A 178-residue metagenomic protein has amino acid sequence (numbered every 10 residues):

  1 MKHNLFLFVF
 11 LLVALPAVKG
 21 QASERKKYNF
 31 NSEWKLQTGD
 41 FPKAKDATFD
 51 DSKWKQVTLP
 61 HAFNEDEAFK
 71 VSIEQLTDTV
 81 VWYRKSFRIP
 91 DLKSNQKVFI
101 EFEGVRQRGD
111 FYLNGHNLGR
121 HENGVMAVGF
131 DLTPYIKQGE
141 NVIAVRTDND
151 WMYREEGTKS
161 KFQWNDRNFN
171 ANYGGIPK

Functional and structural regions predicted by a protein language model:
M1-E24: Bacterial Sec-dependent N-terminal signal peptides
Q21-V71, R88, V142-R146, D150-R154 (+1 more regions): Accessory carbohydrate-binding/adhesion or oligomerization-edge regions at the termini of glycan-active proteins
Y28-F30, D40, D78-K178: Accessory beta-strand-rich segments of carbohydrate-active enzymes
